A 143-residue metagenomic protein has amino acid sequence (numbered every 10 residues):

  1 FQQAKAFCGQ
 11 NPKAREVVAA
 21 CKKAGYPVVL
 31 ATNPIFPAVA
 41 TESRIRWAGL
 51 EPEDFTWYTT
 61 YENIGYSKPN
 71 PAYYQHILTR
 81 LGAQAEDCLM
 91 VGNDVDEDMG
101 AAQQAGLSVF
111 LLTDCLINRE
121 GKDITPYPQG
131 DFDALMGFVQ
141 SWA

Functional and structural regions predicted by a protein language model:
F1-V29: Short, acidic loop-to-helix structural element flanking the phosphoryl-transfer center in phosphate-processing enzymes
R15, A19-A20, A31-F36, T41-A143: Asp-based, Mg2+/Mn2+-dependent phosphohydrolase catalytic module
